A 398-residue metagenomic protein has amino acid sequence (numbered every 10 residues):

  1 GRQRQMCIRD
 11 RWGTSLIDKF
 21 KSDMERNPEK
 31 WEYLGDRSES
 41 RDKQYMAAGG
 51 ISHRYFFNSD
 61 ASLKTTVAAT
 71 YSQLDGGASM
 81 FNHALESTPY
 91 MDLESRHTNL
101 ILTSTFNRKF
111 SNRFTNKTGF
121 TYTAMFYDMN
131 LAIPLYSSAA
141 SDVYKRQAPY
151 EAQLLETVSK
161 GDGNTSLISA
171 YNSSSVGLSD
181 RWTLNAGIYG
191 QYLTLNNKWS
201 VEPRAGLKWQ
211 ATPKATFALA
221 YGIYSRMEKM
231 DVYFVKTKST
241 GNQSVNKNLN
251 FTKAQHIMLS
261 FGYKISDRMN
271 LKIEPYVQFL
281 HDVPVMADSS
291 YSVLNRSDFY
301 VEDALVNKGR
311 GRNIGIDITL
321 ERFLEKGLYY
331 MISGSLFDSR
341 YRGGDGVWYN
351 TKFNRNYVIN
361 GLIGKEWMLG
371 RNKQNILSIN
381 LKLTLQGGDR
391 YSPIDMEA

Functional and structural regions predicted by a protein language model:
G1-I8, I133-Y144: Short, small-residue-biased leader/transition segments that mark boundaries at the very start of proteins
R9-F56, D60-L63, A69-H97: Flexible loop and strand-edge segments within Gram-negative outer membrane beta-barrel domains
R9-S15, T65-Y71, T118-A124, A186-G190 (+5 more regions): Transmembrane beta-barrel strands of outer-membrane/channel proteins
D18, S22, S62-M91, D162-T194 (+3 more regions): Surface-exposed extracellular loop regions of Gram-negative outer-membrane beta-barrel proteins
D23-R26, Q73-D75, T194, K214-I257 (+2 more regions): Surface-exposed extracellular loop regions of Gram-negative outer-membrane beta-barrel proteins, predominantly
F56-S62, K109-T115, R181, K214 (+3 more regions): Short loop/turn motifs that connect adjacent beta-strands in outer-membrane beta-barrel proteins
S95, N99-T103, S159-G163, N246 (+2 more regions): Outer membrane beta-barrel strand-and-loop segments of large Gram-negative receptors, especially TonB-dependent
V277-F279, Y300-Y391: Gram-negative outer-membrane beta-barrel transporters
